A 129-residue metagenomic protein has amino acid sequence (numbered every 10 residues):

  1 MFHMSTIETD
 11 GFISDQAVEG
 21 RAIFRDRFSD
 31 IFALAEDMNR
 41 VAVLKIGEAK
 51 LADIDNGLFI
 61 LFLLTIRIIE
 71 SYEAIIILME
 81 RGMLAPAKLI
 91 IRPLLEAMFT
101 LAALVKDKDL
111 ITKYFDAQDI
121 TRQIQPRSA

Functional and structural regions predicted by a protein language model:
F2-L64, I69: N-terminal, Lys/Arg-enriched amphipathic/low-complexity engagement segments that precede the first folded domain
L44-F59, E70, I77-A129: Short non-catalytic regulatory patches outside canonical folded cores
